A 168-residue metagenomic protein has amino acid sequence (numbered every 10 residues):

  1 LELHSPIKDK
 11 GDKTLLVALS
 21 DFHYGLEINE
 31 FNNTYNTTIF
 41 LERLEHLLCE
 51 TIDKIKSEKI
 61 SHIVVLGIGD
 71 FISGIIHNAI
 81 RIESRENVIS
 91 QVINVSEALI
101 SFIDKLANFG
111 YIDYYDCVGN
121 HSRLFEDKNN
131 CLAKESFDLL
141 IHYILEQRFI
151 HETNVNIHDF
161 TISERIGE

Functional and structural regions predicted by a protein language model:
L1-E168: Extended recognition/assembly regions associated with phosphoester-bond processing machinery
